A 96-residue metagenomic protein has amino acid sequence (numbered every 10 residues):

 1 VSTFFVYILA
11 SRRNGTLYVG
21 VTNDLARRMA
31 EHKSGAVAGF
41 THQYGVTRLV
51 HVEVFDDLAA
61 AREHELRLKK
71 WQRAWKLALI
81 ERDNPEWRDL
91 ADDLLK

Functional and structural regions predicted by a protein language model:
V1-L66, D83-K96: GIY-YIG nuclease catalytic motif and its immediate N-terminal context
K69: Catalytic/regulatory signature loops of cyclic-dinucleotide turnover enzymes and related class III nucleotidyl cyclases
A74-I80: A short, polar/charged loop-to-alpha-helix boundary motif
